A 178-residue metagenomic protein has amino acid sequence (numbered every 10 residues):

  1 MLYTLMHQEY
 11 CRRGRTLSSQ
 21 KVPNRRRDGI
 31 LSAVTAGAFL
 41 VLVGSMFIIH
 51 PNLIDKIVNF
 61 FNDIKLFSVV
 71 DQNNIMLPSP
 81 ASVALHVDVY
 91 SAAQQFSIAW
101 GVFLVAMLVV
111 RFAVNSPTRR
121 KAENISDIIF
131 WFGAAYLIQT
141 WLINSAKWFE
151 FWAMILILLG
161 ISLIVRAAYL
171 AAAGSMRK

Functional and structural regions predicted by a protein language model:
L2-K178: Alpha-helical transmembrane segments and their membrane-interface anchoring/capping motifs
